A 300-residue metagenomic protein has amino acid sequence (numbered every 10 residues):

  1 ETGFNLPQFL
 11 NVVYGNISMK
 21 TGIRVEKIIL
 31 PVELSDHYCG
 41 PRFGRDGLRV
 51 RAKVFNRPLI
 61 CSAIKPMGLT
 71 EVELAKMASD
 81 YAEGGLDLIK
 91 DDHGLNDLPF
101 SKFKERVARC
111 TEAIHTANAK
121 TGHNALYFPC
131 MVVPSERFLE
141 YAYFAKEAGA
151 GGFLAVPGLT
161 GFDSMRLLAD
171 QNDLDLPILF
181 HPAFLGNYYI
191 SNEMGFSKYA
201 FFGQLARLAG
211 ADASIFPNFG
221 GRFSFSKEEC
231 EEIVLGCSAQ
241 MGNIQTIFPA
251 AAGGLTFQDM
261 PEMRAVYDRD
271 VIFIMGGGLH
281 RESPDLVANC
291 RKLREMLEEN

Functional and structural regions predicted by a protein language model:
E1-C39: N-terminal accessory interaction module
S18, V54-E112, E147, E299: Conserved N-terminal beta1-alpha1 strand-loop-helix module at the mouth
G40-L69, T116-N124, L174-Y189: N-terminal small/glycine-rich loop or linker at the start of catalytic domains across soluble metabolic enzymes
G40-R51, L95-A117, S135-F138, P157-D175 (+3 more regions): Active-site-adjacent beta->alpha loops and helix N-cap segments on the catalytic face of soluble alpha/beta enzymes
V50-K53, A82-G85, K104-T121, Y143-E147 (+3 more regions): Acidic (Asp/Glu)-rich catalytic clusters
P58-A75, A125-R137, F184-Y199, A252: Active-site mouth loops of central-metabolism enzymes
E140-A142, A148-M275, K292: Catalytic alpha/beta core domains of metabolic enzymes, predominantly
N192, D285-N300: Extended, intrinsically disordered, low-complexity segments
